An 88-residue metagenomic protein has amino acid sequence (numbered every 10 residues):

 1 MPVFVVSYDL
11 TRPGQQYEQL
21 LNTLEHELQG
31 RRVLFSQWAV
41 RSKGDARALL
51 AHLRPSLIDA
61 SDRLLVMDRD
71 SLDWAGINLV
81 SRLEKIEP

Functional and structural regions predicted by a protein language model:
M1-V33, Q37-V40, G44: Extended, hydrophobic alpha-helical segments
G14-Q15, D73-A75: Short, surface-exposed beta-strand/loop "edge" segments at domain boundaries and coil↔beta transitions
L20-E25, D59, G76-V80: Short, structured coil/loop segments at alpha-helix boundaries
T23, D68-R69, L83-E84: Short, charged/polar low-complexity linear motifs in solvent-exposed/disordered segments
H26-D73: Short, intrinsically disordered low-complexity segments
A48-H52, A75-P88: Short, low-order "capping/linker" segments at domain edges
